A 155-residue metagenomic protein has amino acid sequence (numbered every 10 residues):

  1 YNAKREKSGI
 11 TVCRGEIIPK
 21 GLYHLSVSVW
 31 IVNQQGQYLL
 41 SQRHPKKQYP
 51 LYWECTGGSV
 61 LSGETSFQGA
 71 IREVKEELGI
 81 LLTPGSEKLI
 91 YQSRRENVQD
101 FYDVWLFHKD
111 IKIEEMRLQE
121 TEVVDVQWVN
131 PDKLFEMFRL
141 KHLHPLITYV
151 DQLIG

Functional and structural regions predicted by a protein language model:
Y1-S28, Q34: Acidic, metal-coordinating catalytic segment for phosphate/diphosphate chemistry, firing primarily on the Nudix
K4, N33-G36, H44, H108-I113 (+1 more regions): Short loop segments at secondary-structure junctions
G15, G57-G58: Short helix/strand-bridging catalytic loops that position acidic/His residues to coordinate divalent metals and engage
P19-G21, Y49-E54, Q127: A short, polar/proline- and glycine-enriched secondary-structure boundary/capping micro-motif
S26-G57: A glycine-rich, hydrophobic loop/mini-helix early in the fold
V60-P145: Unchanged
H142-G155: Charged phosphate-binding loop/patch that engages nucleotide di/tri-phosphates or the phosphate backbone of nucleic
